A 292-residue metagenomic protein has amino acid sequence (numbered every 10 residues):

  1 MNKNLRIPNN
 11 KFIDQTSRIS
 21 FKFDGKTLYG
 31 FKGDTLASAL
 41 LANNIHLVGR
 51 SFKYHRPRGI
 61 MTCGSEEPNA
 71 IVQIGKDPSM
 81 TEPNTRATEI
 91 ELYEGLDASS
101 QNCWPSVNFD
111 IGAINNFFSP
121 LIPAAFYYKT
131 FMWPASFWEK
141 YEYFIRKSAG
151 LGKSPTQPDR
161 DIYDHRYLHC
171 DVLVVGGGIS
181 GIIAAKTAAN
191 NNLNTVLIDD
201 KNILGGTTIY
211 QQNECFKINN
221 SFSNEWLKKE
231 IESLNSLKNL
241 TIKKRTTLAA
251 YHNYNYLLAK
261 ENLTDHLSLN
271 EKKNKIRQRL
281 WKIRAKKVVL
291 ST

Functional and structural regions predicted by a protein language model:
M1-K26, G30-T292: Residues forming the flavin
